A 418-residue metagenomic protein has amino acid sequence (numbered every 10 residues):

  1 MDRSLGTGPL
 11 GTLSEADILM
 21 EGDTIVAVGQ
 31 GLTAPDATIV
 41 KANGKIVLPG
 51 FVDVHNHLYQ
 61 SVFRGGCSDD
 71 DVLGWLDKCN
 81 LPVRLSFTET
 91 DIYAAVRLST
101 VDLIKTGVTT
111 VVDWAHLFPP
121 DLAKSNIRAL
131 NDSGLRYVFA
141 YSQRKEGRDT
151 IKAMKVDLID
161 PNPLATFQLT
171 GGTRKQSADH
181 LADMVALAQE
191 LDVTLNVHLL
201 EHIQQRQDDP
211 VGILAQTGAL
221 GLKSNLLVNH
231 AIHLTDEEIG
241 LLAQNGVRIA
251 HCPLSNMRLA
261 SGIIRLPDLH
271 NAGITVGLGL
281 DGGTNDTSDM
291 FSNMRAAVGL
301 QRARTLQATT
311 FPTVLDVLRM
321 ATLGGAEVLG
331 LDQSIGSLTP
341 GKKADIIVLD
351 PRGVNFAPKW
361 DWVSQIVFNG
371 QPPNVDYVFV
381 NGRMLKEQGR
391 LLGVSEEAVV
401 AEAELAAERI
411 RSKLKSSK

Functional and structural regions predicted by a protein language model:
M1-D36: N-terminal metal-binding scaffold of metallo-dependent hydrolase/deaminase domains
D2-E15, L259-A260, L266, A326-V363 (+1 more regions): Acidic, glycine-enriched loop/beta-strand segments at the rims of small-molecule binding/catalytic pockets
T33-G74, R97, I104-K105: Replace "His-x-His-based motif
V62-A94, S133-G134, I159, I203-N225 (+2 more regions): Active-site gating loops and adjacent loop-to-helix segments of metal-dependent hydrolytic enzymes
R64-S133, A153-P161, E404-K415: Alpha-helical scaffold segments that flank or form the walls of functional sites
A115, P119-H233, E237: Metal-coordinating catalytic core of metallo-dependent amide/deamination hydrolases
Q216-N225, P267-G353, N369-P372: His/Asp/Glu-enriched, well-ordered alpha-helical/loop segment that forms or immediately abuts the divalent-metal
K343-V400: C-terminal cap of metal-dependent C-N hydrolases
